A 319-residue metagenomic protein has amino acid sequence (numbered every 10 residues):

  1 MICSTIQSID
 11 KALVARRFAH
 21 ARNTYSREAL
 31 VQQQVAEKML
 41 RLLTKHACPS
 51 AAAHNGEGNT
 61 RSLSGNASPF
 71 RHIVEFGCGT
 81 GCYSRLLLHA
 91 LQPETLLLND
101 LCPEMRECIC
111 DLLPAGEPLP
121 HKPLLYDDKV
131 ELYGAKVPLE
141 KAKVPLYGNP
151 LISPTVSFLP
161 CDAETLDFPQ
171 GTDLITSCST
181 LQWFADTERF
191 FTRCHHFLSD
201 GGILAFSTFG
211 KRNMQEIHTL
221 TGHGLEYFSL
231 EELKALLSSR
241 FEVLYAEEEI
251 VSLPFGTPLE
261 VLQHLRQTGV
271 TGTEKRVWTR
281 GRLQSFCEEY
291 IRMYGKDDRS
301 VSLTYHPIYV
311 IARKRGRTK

Functional and structural regions predicted by a protein language model:
M1-T24, Q33, E37: N-terminal, positively charged/glycine-rich alpha-helical extensions of SAM-dependent methyltransferases
L30-P49, F70: Conserved alpha-helix/loop element of class I SAM-dependent methyltransferases that forms part of the SAM/SAH-binding
H72-D128, G134, G148-L166: Class I SAM-dependent methyltransferase SAM/SAH-binding core
C82, P169, E226-F228, Y245-K319: Conserved Class I S-adenosyl-L-methionine
E164-I175: A short acidic, Gly/Pro-enriched loop at the edge of an enzyme's catalytic core that lines a small-molecule cofactor
D173-T187: A short SAM/SAH-binding and catalytic strip from SAM-dependent methyltransferases
E188-D200: A short glycine-rich, Lys/Arg-flanked "PGG" loop and its adjoining helix->strand segment in the class I
G201-F209: Conserved beta-strand signature within the Rossmann-like core of class I S-adenosyl-L-methionine
